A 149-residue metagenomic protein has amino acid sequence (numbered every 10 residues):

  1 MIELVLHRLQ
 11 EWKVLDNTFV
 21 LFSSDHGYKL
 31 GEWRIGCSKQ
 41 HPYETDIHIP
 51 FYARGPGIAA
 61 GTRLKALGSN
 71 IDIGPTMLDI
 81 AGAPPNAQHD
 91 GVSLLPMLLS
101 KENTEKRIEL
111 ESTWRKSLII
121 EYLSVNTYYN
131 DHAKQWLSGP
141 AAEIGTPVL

Functional and structural regions predicted by a protein language model:
M1-V5, I73: Alpha-helical packing segments of well-folded alpha/beta enzyme cores
H7-T62, S69: Histidine-centered active-site microenvironments of extracellular/periplasmic hydrolases and transferases
L15, G74-P75: Feature captures the catalytic ectodomains and active-site-proximal regions of enzymes that hydrolyze or transfer
H26-E32, I71-G74, A81-L149: C-terminal cap/loop subdomain of S1 sulfatases and analogous C-terminal strand-loop tails that border
E44-T45, L64-L67, D79, D131-Q135: Surface-exposed beta-strand edges and their flanking turn/coil or helix-capping segments
A59-R63, A83-N86: Short, polar/flexible loop-turn hinges at active-site or ligand-entry regions and domain interfaces
